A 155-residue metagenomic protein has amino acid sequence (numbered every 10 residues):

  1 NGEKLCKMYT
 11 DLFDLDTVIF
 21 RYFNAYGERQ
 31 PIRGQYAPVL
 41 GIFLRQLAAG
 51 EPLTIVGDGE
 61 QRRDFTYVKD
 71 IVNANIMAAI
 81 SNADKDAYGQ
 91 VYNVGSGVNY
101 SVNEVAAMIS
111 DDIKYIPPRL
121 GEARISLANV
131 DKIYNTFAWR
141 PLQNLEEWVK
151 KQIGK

Functional and structural regions predicted by a protein language model:
K4-R63, V68-M77, A107-S110: NAD(P)-dependent short-chain dehydrogenase/reductase
A48-K155: C-terminal substrate-binding subdomain of Rossmann-fold SDR/epimerase-dehydratase oxidoreductases
